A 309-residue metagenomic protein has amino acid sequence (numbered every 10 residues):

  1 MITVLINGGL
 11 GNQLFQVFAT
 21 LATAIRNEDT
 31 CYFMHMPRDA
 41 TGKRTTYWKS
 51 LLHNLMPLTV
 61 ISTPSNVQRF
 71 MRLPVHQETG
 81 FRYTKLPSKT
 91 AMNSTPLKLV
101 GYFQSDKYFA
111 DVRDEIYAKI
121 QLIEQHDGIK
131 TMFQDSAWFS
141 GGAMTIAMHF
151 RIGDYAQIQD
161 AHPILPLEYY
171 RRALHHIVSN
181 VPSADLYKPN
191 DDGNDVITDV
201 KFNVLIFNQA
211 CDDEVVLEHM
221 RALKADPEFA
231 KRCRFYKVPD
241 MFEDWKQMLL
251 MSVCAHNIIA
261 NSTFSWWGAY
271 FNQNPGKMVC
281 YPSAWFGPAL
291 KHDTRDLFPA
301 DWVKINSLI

Functional and structural regions predicted by a protein language model:
M1-T3: Extreme N-terminal starter segment of soluble prokaryotic enzymes
I6-F15: A short, glycine/small-residue-rich beta-strand->loop->alpha-helix junction that serves as a flexible
Q16-T23: Short amphipathic alpha-helix
D29-A40: A short beta-strand-loop structural module common to alpha/beta enzyme folds
A40-F202, F298, I305: Secretory-pathway luminal glycosyltransferase catalytic domains
T41-P57, E214-F229, K291-F298: Short, aromatic/basic amphipathic alpha-helical patches
I197-A289: Donor-binding and catalytic core of enzymes assembling or modifying cell-surface/extracellular glycoconjugates
G287-I309: Leloir-type glycosyltransferase catalytic cores
